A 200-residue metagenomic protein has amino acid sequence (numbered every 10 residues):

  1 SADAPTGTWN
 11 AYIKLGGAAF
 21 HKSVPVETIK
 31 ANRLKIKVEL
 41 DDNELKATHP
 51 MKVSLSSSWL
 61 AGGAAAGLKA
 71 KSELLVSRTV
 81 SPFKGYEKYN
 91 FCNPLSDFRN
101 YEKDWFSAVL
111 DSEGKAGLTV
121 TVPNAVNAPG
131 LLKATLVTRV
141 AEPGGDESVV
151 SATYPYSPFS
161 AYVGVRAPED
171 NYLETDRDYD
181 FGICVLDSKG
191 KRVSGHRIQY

Functional and structural regions predicted by a protein language model:
S1-Y200: A structural signal for beta-strand and strand-to-loop patches characteristic of beta-rich domains
